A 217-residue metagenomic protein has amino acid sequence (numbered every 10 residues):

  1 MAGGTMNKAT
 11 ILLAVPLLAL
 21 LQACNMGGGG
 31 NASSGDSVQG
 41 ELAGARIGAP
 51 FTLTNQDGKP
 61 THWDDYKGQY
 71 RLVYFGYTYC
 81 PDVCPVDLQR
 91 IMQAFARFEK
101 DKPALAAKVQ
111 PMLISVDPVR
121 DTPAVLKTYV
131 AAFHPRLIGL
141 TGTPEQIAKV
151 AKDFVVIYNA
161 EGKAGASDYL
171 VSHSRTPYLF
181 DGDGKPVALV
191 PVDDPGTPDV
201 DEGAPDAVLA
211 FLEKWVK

Functional and structural regions predicted by a protein language model:
L20-A23: C-terminal motif of bacterial Sec signal peptides marking the signal peptidase cleavage site
N25-G28: Bacterial signal peptide processing site
N31-D64, Q89: N-terminal "domain-start" segment that seeds a small globular fold
W63-D87, I91: Short active-site neighborhood of thiol/selenol oxidoreductases, capturing the structured segment around
Y70, L88-L113: Conserved helix-turn-beta segment immediately C-terminal to the redox Cys motif in thioredoxin-like folds
L105-R120, R136-E145: Thiol-based oxidoreductase modules, predominantly thioredoxin-like and allied folds used for disulfide exchange
K127-S174: Short, internal strand/loop/helix patches that form the active-site neighborhood or redox-interaction surface
A164-K217: Thiol-/selenol-based redox modules, centered on thioredoxin-like and closely related oxidoreductase domains
